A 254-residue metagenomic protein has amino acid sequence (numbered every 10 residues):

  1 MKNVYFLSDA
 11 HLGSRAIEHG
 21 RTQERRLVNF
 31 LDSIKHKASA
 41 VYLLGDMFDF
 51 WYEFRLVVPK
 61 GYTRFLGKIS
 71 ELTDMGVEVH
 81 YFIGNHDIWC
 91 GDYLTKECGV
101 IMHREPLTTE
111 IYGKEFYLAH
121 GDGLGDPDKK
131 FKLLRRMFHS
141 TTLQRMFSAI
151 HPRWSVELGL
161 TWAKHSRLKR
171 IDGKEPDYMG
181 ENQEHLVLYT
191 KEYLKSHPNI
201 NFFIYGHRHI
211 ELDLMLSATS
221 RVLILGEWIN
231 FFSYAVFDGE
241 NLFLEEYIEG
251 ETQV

Functional and structural regions predicted by a protein language model:
M1-Y5, T109-Y117, L216-R221: Beta-strand-turn-beta hairpins that frame and shape the catalytic cleft of phosphate-ester-processing enzymes
K2-N3, L7, L12-I111: Core catalytic region of metal-dependent phosphoesterases/phosphodiesterases, especially metallo-beta-lactamase-like
H11-L12, F48-D49, D87, G123-L124 (+2 more regions): Short, solvent-exposed loop/turn segments at secondary-structure junctions
S39-D46, G76-F82, F116-H120, F138-M146 (+2 more regions): Low-complexity, flexible helical/coil segments
D49-L72, K169-I200: N-terminal short leaders/motifs
I101-R104, Y117, D122, D128-L134 (+2 more regions): Conserved beta-sheet core of the metallophosphoesterase superfamily
G121-L186: Active-site-proximal loop/helix segment associated with metal-binding centers of metalloenzymes
E249-V254: C-terminal regulatory/interaction regions
